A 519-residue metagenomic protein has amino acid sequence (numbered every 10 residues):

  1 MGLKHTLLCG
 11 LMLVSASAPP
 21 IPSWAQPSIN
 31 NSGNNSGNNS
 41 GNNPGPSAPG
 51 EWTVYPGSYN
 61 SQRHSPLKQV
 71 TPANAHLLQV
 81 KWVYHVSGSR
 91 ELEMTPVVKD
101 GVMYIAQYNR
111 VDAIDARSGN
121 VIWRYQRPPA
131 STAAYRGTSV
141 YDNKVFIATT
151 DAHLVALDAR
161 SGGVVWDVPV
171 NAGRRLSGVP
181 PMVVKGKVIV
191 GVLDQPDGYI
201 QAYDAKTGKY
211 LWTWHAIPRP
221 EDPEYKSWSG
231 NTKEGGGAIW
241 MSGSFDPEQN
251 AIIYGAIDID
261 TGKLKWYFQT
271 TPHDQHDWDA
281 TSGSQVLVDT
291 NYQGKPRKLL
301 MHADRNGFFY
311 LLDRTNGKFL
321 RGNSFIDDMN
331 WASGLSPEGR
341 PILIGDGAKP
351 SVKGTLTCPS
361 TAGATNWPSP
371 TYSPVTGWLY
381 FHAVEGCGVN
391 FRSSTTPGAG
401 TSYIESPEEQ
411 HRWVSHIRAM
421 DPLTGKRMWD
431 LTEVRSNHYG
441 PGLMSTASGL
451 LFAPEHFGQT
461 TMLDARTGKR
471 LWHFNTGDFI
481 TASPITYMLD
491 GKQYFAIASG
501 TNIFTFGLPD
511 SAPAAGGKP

Functional and structural regions predicted by a protein language model:
P27-N31, G41-V80, A216-E221, I344-D346 (+2 more regions): Blade/loop signatures of beta-propeller domains
W52-P56, R90-N109, T132-L154, L176-I200 (+5 more regions): Repeat-blade elements of multi-bladed beta-propeller folds
K81, N120-R124, G163-D167, L211-W212 (+5 more regions): A structural motif specific to WD40 beta-propellers
Y84-V97, R124-D142, V164-P180, H215-S244 (+7 more regions): Extracytoplasmic beta-rich repeat domains
D115-S118, D158-S161, D204-T207, D258-T261 (+4 more regions): Short loop/turn segments that connect beta-strands within beta-propeller blades
L193-G198, G255-A256, V384-Q410: Short, conserved, GDST-rich strand-edge loop motifs in beta-rich repeat architectures
A383-E385, E409-K469: Loop/turn-rich, solvent-exposed surfaces of beta-rich toroidal or solenoidal domains
